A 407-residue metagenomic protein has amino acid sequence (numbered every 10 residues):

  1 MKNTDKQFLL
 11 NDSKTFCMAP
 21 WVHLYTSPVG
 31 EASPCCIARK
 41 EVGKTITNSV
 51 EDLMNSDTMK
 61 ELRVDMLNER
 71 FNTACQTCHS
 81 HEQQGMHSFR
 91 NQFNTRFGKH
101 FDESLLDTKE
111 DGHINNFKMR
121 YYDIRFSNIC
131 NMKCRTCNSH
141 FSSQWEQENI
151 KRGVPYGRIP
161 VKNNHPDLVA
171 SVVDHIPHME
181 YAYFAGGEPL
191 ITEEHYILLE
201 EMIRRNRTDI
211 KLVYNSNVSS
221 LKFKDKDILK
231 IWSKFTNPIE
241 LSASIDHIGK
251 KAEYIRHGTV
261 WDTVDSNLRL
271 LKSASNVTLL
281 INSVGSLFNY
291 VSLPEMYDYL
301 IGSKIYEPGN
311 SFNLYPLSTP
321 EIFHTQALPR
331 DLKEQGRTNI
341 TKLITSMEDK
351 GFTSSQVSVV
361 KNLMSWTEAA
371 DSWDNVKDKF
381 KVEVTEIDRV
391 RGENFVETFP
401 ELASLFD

Functional and structural regions predicted by a protein language model:
M1-I159, H175-I176, Q356-D407: N-terminal pre-core extensions flanking Radical SAM catalytic domains
H23, P28-V29, V213, T236-S242 (+1 more regions): Conserved C-terminal portion of the radical SAM core fold that forms the substrate/S-adenosylmethionine-binding
C36-I37, F89, C134-N138, E193-I197 (+4 more regions): A short acidic (Asp/Glu
F71-C75, S80, N91, K118 (+4 more regions): Metal-dependent nucleotidyl/phosphoryl-transfer cores and adjacent nucleic-acid-binding surfaces
T73, R120, N128, M132 (+4 more regions): A structural signal for well-ordered alpha-helical segments within the folded catalytic domains of diverse enzymes
M119-I129, H140-N164, P177-E193, R205-K224 (+3 more regions): Core AdoMet radical
L168-V173, L268-K272: Short, basic/hydrophobic alpha-helical segments
A170-H175, L199-R205, K230-K234: Leucine-rich repeat
